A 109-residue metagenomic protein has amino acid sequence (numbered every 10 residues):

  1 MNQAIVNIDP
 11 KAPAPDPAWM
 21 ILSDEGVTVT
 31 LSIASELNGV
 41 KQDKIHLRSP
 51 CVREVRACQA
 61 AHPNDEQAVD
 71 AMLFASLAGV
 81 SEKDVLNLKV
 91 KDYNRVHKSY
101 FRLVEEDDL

Functional and structural regions predicted by a protein language model:
N2-L109: Short, surface-exposed, charged amphipathic helix/loop patches that serve as local interaction elements
